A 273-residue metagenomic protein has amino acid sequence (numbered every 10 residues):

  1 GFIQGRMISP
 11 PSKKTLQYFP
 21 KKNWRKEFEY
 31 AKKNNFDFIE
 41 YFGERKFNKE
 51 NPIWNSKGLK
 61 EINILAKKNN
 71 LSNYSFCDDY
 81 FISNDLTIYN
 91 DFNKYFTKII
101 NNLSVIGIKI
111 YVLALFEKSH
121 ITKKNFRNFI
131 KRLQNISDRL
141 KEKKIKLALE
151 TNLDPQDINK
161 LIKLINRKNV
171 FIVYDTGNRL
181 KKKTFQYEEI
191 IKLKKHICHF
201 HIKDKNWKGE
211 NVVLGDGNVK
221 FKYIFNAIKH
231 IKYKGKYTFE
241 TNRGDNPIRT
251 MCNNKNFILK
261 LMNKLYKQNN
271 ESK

Functional and structural regions predicted by a protein language model:
G1-G5, I39-Y41, N73-D78, Y111-L113 (+4 more regions): Hydrophobic faces of well-ordered beta-strands that scaffold small-molecule active sites in alpha/beta enzyme cores
G1-S104, R167, N256-K273: N-terminal pre-domain/capping segments
P10, K131-N218: Acidic/histidine-rich catalytic cores of soluble enzymes
A31, I39, A66, L103 (+6 more regions): Conserved, mostly hydrophobic/aromatic
K46, T238-R249: A short, acidic, flexible beta-alpha connecting loop/helix-capping segment that sits on the rim of active
G58-D78, I130-K143, F221-I224: Alpha-helix-loop-beta-strand connector modules within alpha/beta enzyme cores
I88-I110, F129-L140: An active-site-proximal structural segment forming one wall of the substrate-binding cleft that immediately precedes
V105-K123, T151-N152: Active-site groove signature of glycoside hydrolases
